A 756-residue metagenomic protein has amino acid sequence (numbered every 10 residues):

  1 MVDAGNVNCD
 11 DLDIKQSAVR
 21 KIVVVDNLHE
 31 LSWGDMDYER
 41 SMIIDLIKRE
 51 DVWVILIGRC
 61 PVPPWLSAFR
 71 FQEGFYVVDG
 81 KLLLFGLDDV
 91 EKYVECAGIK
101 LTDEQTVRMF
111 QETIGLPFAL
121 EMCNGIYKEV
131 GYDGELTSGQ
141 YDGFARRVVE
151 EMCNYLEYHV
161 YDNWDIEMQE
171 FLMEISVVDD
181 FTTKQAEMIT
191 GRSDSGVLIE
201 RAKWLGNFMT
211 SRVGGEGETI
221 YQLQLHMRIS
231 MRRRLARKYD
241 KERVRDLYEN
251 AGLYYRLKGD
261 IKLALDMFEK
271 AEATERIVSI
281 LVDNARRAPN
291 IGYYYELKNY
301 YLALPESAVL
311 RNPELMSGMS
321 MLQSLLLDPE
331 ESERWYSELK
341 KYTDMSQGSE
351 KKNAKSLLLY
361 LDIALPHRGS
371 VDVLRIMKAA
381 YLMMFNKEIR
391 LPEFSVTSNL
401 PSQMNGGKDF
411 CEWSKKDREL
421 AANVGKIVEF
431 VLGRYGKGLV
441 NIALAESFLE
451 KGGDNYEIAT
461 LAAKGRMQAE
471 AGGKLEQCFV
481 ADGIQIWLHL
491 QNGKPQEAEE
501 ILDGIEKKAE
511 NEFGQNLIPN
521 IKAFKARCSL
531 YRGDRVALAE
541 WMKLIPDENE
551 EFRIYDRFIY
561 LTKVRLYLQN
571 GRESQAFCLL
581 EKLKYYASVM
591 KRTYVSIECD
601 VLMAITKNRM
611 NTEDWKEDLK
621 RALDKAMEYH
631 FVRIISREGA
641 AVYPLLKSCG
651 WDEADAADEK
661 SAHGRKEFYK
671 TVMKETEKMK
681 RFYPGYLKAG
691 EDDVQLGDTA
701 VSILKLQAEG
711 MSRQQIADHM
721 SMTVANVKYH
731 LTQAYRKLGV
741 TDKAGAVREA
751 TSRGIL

Functional and structural regions predicted by a protein language model:
K15-D37: Conserved P-loop NTPase "ATPase switch" module shared by AAA+ and STAND
P61, Y76-G80, E95-E151, N163-E170 (+2 more regions): Amphipathic alpha-helical "lid/sensor" segments that cap RecA-like P-loop NTPase cores
E104, V149, C153-R234, D246: C-terminal boundary/linker of central alpha/beta nucleotide-binding cores
D133-Q140, F144-C153, A537, R565 (+8 more regions): Linker/hinge segments immediately adjacent to helix-turn-helix/homeobox DNA-binding domains
A236, K241-E314, E331-R334: Extended alpha-helical scaffolding segments used for macromolecular assembly and cargo binding
K262, T274, V278, N312 (+11 more regions): Alpha-solenoid helical repeat architecture
A308-A481, L488: Internal alpha-solenoid helical repeat scaffolds
P684-T732, R736-L738, R748-I755: Helix-turn-helix DNA-binding segment
